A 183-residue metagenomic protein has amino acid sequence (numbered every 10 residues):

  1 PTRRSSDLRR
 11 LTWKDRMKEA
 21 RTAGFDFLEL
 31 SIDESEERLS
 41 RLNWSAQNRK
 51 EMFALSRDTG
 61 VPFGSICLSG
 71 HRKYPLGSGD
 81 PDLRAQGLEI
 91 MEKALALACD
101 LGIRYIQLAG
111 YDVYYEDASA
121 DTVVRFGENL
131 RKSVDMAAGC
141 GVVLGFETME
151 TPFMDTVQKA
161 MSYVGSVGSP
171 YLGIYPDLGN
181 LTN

Functional and structural regions predicted by a protein language model:
P1-S5: Short, small-residue-biased leader/transition segments that mark boundaries at the very start of proteins
D7-L8, E34-R41, K73, D112-V113 (+2 more regions): Short histidine/acidic/glycine/proline-rich micro-motifs that form metal- and phosphate-coordinating active-site loops
L8-A20, D33-E34: Alpha/beta catalytic barrel-like cores
K14-R21, L55-T59, R72-P176: Active-site acidic/histidine proton-transfer and metal-coordination neighborhood in alpha/beta enzyme cores
D26, P62, R104: Short acidic/polar active-site loop segments enriched in Thr and Asp
F27-S31, G145-E147, I174-Y175, T182: Generic enzyme active-site microenvironment
E29-R57, G110-D117: Glycine-rich, proline-tolerant flexible connector loops at the mouths of alpha/beta enzymes
L55, F63-I66: Conserved alpha-helical segments that form or flank metal/cofactor-binding pockets of metalloenzymes
